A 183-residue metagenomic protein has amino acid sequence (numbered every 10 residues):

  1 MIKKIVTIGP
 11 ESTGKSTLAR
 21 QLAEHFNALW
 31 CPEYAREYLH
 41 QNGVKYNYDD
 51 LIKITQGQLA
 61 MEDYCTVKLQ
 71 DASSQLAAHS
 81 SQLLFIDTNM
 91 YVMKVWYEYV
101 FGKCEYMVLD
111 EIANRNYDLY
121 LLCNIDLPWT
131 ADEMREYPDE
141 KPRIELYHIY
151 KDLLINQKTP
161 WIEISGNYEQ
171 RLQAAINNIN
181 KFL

Functional and structural regions predicted by a protein language model:
I2-K4: Pre-Walker A (Motif I) flank of P-loop NTPase domains
T7: Hydrophobic anchor at the beta1->P-loop junction of P-loop NTPases
E11: The conserved Walker
K15: Conserved lysine of the Walker
R20-L59: Conserved substrate/cofactor phosphate-moiety recognition/catalytic segment in nucleotide-dependent phosphotransferases
T66-Q82: Short, basic, low-complexity termini and linkers enriched in Ser/Thr/Gly/Pro that act as targeting/leader peptides
V67, L83-Y99: A basic- and aromatic-enriched beta-loop-alpha substructure that forms the phosphate/nucleotide- and DNA/RNA-contacting
F101-Y168: A glycine- and Lys/Arg-enriched "phosphate-lid" helix/loop adjacent to the NTP-binding pocket of small-molecule kinases
